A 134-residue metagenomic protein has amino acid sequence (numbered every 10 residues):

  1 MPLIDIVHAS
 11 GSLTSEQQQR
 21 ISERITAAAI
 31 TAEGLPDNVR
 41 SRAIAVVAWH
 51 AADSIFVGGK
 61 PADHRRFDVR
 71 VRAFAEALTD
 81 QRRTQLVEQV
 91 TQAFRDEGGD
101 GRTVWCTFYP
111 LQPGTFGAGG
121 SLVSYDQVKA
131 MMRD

Functional and structural regions predicted by a protein language model:
P2-D134: A domain-level signal for the structural core that forms small-molecule/cofactor-binding pockets and catalytic centers
